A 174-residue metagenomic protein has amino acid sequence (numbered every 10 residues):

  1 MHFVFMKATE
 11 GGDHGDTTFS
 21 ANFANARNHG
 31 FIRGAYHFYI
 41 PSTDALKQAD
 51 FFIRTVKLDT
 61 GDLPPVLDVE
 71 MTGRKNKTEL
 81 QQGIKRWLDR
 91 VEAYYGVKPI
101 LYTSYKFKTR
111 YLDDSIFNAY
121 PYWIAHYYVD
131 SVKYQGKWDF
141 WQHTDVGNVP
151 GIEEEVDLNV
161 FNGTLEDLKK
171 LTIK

Functional and structural regions predicted by a protein language model:
H2-M6, F31-Y36, P65-L67, P99-L101 (+3 more regions): Hydrophobic faces of well-ordered beta-strands that scaffold small-molecule active sites in alpha/beta enzyme cores
V4, G12-H14, P64, K75 (+3 more regions): Residues in flexible loops and secondary-structure boundaries
M6-V97: Substrate-binding cleft of extracellular glycoside hydrolase catalytic domains
T9-G11, F38-I40, E70-T72, S104-K106 (+2 more regions): Active-site beta-loop-alpha junctions enriched in small/polar residues
K75, K108-Y111: Short catalytic/ligand-binding loop motif for oxyanion handling, primarily in non-cytosolic enzymes, centered on
G96-T109: Aromatic-lined carbohydrate-recognition surfaces of secreted/lumenal glycan-active proteins
D113, F117-K174: Functionally critical loop-and-helix segments that line ligand-binding/catalytic clefts of soluble enzyme domains
